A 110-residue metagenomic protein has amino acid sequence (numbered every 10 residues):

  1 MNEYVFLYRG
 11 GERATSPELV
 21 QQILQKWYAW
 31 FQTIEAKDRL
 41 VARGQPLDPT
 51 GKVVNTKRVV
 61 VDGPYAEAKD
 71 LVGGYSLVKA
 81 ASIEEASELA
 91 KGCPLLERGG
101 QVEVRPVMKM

Functional and structural regions predicted by a protein language model:
M1-M110: Conserved, structured core segments of small domains
